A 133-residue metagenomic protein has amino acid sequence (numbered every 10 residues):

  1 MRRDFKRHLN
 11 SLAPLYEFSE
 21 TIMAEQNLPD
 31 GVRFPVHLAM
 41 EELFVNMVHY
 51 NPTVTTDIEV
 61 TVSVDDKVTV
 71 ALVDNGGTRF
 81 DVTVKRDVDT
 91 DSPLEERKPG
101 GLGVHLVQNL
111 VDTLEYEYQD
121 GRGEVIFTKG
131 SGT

Functional and structural regions predicted by a protein language model:
M1-L38: Bergerat-fold GHKL ATPase/HATPase_c domain
M1-R2, V48-T133: Conserved beta-strand-loop-beta-strand hairpin that lines the nucleotide-binding pocket of ATP/GTP-utilizing enzymes
I22, E42, P93-E96: A generic, residue-level signal for flexible/boundary positions that often mark functional hotspots
D30-T55: Conserved ATP-binding N-box helix of the HATPase_c
